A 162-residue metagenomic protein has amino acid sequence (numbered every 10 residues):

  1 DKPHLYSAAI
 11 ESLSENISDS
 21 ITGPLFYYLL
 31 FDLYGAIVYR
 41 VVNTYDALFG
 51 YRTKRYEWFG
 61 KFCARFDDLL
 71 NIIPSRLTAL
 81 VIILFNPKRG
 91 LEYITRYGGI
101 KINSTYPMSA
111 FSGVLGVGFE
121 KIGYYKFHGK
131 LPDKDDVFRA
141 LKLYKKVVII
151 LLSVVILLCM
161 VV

Functional and structural regions predicted by a protein language model:
D1-I37, V42, G50-V162: Hydrophobic alpha-helical transmembrane segments
A47: Glycine-rich phosphate/dinucleotide-binding loop and adjoining beta-alpha-beta core of small-molecule
